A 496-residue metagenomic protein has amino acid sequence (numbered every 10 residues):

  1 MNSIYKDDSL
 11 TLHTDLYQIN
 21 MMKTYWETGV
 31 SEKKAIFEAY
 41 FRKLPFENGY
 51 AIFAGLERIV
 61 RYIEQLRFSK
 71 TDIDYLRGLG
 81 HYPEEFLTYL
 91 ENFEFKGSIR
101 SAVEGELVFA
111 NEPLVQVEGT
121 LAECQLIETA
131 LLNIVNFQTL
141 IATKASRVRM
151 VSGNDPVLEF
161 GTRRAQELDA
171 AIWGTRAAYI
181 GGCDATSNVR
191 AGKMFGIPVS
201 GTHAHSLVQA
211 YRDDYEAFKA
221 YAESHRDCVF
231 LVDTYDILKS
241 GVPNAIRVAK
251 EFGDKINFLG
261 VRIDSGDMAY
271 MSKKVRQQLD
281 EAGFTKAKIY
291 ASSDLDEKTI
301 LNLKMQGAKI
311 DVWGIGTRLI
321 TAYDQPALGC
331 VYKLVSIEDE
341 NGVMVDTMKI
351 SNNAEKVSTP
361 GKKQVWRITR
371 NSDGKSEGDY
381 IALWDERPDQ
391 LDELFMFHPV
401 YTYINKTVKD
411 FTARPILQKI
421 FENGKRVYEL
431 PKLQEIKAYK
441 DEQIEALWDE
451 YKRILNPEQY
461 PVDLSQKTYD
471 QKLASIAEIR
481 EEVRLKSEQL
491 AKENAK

Functional and structural regions predicted by a protein language model:
N2-K33, E47-N48, L295-K496: Gly/Ser/Thr/Ala-enriched C-terminal appendages of enzymes
N2-K34, K43-P45, H81, L87-K96 (+8 more regions): Buried, small/hydrophobic-residue-enriched core segments of structured protein domains
A35-E91: N-terminal, Lys/Arg-enriched amphipathic/low-complexity engagement segments that precede the first folded domain
I36-E38, K96, V157, V331 (+1 more regions): A residue-level signal for beta-strand positions that form part of recognition/binding surfaces within mature
G55-R58, L140, K432-I436: Short amphipathic alpha-helical segments
I59-L66, L76, Y89, I134 (+5 more regions): Residues that form generic nucleotide/phosphate-binding pockets
D74-Y75, T143-R147, G161, K452-Q459: Short coil/turn segments at secondary-structure boundaries
S200, V261, I289, D311-W313: Hydrophobic residues within beta-strands of alpha/beta enzymes
